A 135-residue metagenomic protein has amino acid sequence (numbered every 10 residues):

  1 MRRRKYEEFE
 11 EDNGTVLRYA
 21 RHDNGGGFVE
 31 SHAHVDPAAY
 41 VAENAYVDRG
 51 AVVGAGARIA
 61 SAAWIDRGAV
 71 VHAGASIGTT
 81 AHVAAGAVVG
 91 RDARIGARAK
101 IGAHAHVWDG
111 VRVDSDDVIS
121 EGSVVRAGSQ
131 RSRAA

Functional and structural regions predicted by a protein language model:
M1-V70: Extended, small-residue-rich solenoid/repeat segments and analogous flexible loops that form exposed scaffolds
R2-H22, V70, G78-A135: C-terminal segments of enzyme domains that contribute to small-molecule binding surfaces
